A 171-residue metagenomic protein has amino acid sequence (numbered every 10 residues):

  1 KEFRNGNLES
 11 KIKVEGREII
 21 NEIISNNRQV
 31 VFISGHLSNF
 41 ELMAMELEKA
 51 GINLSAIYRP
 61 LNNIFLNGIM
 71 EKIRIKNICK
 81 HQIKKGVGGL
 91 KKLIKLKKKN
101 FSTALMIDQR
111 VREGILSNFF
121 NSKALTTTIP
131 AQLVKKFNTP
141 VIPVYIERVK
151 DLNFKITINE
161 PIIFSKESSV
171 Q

Functional and structural regions predicted by a protein language model:
E2-Q171: Soluble catalytic domains of membrane acyltransferases
